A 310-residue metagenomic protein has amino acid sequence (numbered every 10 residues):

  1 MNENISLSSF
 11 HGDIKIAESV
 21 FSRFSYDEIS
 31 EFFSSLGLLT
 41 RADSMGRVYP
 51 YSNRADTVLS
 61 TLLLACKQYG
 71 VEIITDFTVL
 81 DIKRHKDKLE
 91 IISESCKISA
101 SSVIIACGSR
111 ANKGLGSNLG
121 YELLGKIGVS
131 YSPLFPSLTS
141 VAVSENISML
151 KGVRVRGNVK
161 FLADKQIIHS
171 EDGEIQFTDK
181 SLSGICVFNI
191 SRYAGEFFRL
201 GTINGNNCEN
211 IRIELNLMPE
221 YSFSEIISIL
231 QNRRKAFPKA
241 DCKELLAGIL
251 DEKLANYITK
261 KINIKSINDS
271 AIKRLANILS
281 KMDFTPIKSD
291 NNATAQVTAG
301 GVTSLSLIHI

Functional and structural regions predicted by a protein language model:
M1-E72, F77: Conserved N-terminal/central alpha/beta ligand/cofactor-binding core
N2-L7, S22, E28-G46, S102-A106 (+1 more regions): Residue-level recognition of phosphate/Mg2+-coordinating polar/acidic sites in nucleotide-handling active sites
T75-D87: A conserved short coil-to-beta-strand element within the FAD-binding core of flavoproteins
K86-E90, N210: A generic structural signal for beta-strand entry/edge sites
C96-S99: Glycine-rich phosphate-binding loop signature in dinucleotide/nucleotide-binding domains
S102-I147: Glycine-rich loop(s) and the adjacent beta-strand/alpha-helix scaffold that form part
L150-A163: Extended, Lys/Arg-enriched charged tracts that mediate electrostatic binding to polyanionic substrates
